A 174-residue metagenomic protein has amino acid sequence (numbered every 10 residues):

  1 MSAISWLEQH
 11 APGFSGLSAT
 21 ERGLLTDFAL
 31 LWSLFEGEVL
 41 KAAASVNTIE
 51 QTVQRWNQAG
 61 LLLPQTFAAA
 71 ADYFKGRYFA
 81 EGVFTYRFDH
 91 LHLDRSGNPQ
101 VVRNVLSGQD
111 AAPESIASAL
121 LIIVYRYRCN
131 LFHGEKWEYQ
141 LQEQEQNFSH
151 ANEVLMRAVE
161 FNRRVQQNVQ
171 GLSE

Functional and structural regions predicted by a protein language model:
M1-G108, S115-I116, W137, E174: Amphipathic alpha-helical interface elements
T26, S115, A119-I122, Q146-S149 (+1 more regions): A generic "alpha-helical surface" signal
L40, A44, C129-K136, V159-Q167: Charged/polar positions within long, soluble alpha-helices
S107-Q109, P113-A119, N162-Q170: Repeat-unit-sized solenoid/scaffold elements
A117-E138: Histidine-centered, metal-coordinating catalytic motifs and their short helical/loop contexts
E138-E145: Short conserved catalytic/interaction loops centered on acidic-Pro-aromatic/His motifs
Q146-E174: Amphipathic, Lys/Arg-enriched alpha-helical patches that create a basic surface for binding polyanionic ligands
